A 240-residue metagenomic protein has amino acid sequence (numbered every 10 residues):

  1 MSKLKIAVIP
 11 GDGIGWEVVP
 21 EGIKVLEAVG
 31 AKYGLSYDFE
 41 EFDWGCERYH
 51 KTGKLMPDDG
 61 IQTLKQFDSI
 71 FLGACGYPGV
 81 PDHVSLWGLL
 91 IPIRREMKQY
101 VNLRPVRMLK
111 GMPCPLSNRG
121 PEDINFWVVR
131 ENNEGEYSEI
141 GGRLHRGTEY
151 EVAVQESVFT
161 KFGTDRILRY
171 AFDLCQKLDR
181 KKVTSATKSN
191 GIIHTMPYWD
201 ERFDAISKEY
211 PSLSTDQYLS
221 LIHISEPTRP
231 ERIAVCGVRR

Functional and structural regions predicted by a protein language model:
S2-I6: Extreme N-terminal starter segment of soluble prokaryotic enzymes
A7-K24, V29, T148-S220: Glycine-rich phosphate/diphosphate-binding loop of Rossmann-like nucleotide-binding domains
E27-L35, Q66, R95-N102, M108 (+4 more regions): Generic secondary-structure signature for well-ordered alpha-helical cores
G34-P57: N-terminal beta-loop-helix "entrance" segment that forms/cooperates in small-molecule cofactor or anionic ligand
D38-F42, R104, T184, D216-Y218: General small-molecule cofactor/ligand-binding pocket signal
D43-C46, C75, N132-N133, T187-I192 (+1 more regions): Glycine-rich beta-alpha junction loops
H50-V154: N-terminal glycine-rich phosphate/adenylate-binding segment common to multiple enzyme folds
L219-G237: Residue-level detector of conserved catalytic or cofactor/ligand-binding positions in enzyme active sites
